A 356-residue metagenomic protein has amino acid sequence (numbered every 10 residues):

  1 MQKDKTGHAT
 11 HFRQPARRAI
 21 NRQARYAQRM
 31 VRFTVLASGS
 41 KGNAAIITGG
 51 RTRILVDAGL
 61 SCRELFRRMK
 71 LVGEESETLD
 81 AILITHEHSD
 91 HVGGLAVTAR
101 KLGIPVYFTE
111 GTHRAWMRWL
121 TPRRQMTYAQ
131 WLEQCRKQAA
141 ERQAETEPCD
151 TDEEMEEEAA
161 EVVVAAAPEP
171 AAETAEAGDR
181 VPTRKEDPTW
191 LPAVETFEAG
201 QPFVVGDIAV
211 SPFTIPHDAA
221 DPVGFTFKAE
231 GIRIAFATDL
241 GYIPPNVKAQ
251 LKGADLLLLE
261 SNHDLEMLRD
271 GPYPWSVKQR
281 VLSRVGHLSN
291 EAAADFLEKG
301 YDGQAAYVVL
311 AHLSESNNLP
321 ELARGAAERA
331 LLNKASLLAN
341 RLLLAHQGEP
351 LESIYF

Functional and structural regions predicted by a protein language model:
H11-R13, I20-V72, V223-T238, L256: Conserved beta-strand hairpin/beta-sheet module of binuclear metal-dependent hydrolase folds, prominently
V56-G59, L79-E87, F108-E110, A235-T238 (+3 more regions): Active-site neighborhood of phospho(di)ester-bond hydrolases with catalytic His/Asp-centered motifs
C62-H113: Active-site metal-binding motif and surrounding structural segment of the metallo-beta-lactamase
L79, L191, A254-D255: Short, well-ordered alpha-helix to beta-strand connector turns
G93-L102, R118-R123, N318-G325: Metal-dependent catalytic neighborhoods of phosphoester/phosphodiester hydrolases
G111-V223, A229-E230: Metallo-beta-lactamase
P245-L344: Cap/insert and terminal regions of metallo-dependent hydrolase folds
N340-F356: Short, basic/aromatic-enriched C-terminal tail that caps enzymatic domains
